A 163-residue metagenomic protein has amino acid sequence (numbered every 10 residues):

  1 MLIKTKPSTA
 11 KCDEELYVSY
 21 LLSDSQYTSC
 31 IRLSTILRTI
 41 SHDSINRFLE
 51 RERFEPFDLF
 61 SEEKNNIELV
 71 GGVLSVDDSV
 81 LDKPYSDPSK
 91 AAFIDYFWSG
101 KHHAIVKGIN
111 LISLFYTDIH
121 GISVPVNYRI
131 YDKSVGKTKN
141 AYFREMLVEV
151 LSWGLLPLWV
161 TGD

Functional and structural regions predicted by a protein language model:
M1-F54: Gly/serine-rich nucleotide phosphate-binding loop at the start of the catalytic core of nucleotide/ADP-ribose-handling
L21-L22, T138, D163: Residues that cap or flank secondary-structure elements
T39, L69-G71, L155-L156: Short glycine/proline-enriched coil/turn segments at helix->beta-strand junctions
S44, F97-P157: Electropositive, glycine- and tryptophan-enriched low-complexity nucleic-acid-binding patches
L49-H120, P125: Active-site-proximal, Lys/Arg-enriched surface segment that forms a nucleic-acid-binding/basic interface patch
L49-R53, G136-K139, V160: Short, flexible loop segments at the rims of nucleotide/cofactor-binding pockets, characterized by
D77, P157-D163: Acidic/histidine-rich, metal-coordinating catalytic segments
